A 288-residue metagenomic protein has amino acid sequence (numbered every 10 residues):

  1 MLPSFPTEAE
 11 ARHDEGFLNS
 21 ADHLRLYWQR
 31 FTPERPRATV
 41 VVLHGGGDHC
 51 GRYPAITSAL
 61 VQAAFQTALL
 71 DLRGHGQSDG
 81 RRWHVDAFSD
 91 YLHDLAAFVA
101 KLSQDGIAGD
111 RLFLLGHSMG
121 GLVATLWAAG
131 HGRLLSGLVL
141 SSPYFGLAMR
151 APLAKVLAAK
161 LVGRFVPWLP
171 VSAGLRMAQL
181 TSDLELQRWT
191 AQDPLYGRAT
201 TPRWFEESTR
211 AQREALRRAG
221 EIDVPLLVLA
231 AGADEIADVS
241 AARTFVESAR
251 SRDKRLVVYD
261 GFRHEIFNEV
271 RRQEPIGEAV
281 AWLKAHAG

Functional and structural regions predicted by a protein language model:
M1-S20, L24-P33: An N-terminal hydrophobic leader/cap segment in hydrolases
R37, G45-D48: Active-site glycine-rich loops that stabilize anionic/oxyanionic intermediates across multiple enzyme folds
T57-R81: Conserved alpha/beta-hydrolase
V85-Q104: Alpha/beta-hydrolase active-site loop
H117-T201: Alpha/beta-hydrolase-fold enzymes
I222, V228-A230, D234: Short beta-strand/loop motif that positions the catalytic acidic residue of the alpha/beta-hydrolase fold
V224, D238-E247: Short alpha-helix in the alpha/beta-hydrolase fold that links the catalytic acid
R255-G288: Catalytic active-site module of serine/aspartate enzymes centered on a nucleophile-bearing elbow/loop
